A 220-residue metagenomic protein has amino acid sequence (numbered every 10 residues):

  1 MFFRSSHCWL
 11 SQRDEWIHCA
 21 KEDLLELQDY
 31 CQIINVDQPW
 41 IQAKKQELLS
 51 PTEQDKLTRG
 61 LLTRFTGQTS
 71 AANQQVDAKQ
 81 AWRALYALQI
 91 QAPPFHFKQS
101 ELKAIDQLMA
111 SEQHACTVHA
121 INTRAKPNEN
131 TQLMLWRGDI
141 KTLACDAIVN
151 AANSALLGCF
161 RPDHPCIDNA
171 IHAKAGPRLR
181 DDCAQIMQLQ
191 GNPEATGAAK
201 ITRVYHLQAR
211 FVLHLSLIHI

Functional and structural regions predicted by a protein language model:
M1-F2, I218-I220: Conserved small/polar residues in nucleotide/adenosyl-binding loops
F3-Q12, W16: Intrinsically disordered, low-structural-confidence terminal and linker regions
I17-A87: Long amphipathic alpha-helical segments
T66-G67, I90, D106, A110-H114 (+3 more regions): Generic surface-pattern signal
A72-H119: Membrane-proximal helical "anchor" segments flanking the first transmembrane region of inner-membrane enzymes
K103-A147, A151: Long amphipathic N-terminal alpha/beta scaffold segment
K141-T142, D146-I148, A152-L217: Glycine-enriched loop-and-adjacent helix/strand subsegments that border the catalytic/binding cleft of enzyme cores
